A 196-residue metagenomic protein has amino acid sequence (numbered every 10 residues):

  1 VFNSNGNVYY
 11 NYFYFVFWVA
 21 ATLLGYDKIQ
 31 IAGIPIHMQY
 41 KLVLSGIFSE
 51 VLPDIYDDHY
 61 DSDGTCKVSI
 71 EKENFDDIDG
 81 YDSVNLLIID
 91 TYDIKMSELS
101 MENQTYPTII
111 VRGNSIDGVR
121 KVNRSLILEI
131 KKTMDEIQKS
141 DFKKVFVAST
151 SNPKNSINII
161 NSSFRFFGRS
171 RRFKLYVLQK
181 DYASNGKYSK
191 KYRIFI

Functional and structural regions predicted by a protein language model:
V1-F146, I157-I196: Long, low-complexity, Lys/Arg-enriched
T150-K154: Short, structured protein-protein interaction patches enriched in aromatics and acidic/basic residues, typified by
